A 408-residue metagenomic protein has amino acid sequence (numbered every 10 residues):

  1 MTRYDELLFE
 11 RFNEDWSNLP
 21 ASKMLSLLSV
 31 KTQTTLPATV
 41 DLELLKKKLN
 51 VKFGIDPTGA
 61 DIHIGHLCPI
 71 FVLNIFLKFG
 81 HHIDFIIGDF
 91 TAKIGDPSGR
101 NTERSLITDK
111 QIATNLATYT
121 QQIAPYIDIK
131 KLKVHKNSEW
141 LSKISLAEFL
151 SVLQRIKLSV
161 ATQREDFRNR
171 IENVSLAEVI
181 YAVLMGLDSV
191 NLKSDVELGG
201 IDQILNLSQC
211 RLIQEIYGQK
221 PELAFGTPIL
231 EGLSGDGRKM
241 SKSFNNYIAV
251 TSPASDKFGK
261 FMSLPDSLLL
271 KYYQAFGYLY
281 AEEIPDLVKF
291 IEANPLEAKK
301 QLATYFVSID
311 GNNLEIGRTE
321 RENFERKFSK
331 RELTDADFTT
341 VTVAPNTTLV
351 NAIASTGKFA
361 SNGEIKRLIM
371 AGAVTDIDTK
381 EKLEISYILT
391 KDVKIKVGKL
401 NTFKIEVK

Functional and structural regions predicted by a protein language model:
T2-K52: Positively charged, low-complexity intrinsically disordered leader regions
L28, L153, I180-L187, F261 (+2 more regions): Short alpha-helical scaffolding segments that buttress acidic/His motifs in well-ordered protein cores
T39-P97, L198-I204, C210: N-terminal catalytic cores of NTP/NDP-binding nucleotidyl/phosphoryl-transfer enzymes
K46-I55, I83, Y181-N191, P295-K299: Short, hydrophobic/aliphatic alpha-helical segments
I94-G99, S145-A147: Short, conserved acidic/polar surface loops in the N-terminal third of protein domains
P97-A113: A charged helix-plus-loop insertion that forms the helical arch/lid used to bind and gate nucleic-acid substrates
T108-P228, D236: Divalent-metal (Mg2+/Mn2+/Ca2+)-assisted nucleotide/phosphate chemistry catalytic cores
L205, I213-K408: Conserved nucleotide- and phosphate/pyrophosphate-binding catalytic cores in adenylate/nucleotidyl-handling enzymes
